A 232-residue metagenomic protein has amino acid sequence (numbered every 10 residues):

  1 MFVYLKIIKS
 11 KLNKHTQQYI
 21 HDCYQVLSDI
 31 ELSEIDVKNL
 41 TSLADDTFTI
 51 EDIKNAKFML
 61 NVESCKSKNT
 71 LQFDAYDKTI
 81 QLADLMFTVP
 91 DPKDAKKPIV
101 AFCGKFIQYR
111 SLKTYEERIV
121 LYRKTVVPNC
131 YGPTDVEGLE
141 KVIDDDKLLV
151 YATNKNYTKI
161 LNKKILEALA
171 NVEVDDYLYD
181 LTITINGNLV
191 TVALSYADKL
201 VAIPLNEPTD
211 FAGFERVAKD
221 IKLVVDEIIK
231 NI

Functional and structural regions predicted by a protein language model:
M1-F2, I107: Hydrophobic, aromatic-rich membrane-embedded alpha-helical segments
F2-L27: Transmembrane-cytosolic junction motif
Y24-I232: Charged, low-complexity intrinsically disordered regions
